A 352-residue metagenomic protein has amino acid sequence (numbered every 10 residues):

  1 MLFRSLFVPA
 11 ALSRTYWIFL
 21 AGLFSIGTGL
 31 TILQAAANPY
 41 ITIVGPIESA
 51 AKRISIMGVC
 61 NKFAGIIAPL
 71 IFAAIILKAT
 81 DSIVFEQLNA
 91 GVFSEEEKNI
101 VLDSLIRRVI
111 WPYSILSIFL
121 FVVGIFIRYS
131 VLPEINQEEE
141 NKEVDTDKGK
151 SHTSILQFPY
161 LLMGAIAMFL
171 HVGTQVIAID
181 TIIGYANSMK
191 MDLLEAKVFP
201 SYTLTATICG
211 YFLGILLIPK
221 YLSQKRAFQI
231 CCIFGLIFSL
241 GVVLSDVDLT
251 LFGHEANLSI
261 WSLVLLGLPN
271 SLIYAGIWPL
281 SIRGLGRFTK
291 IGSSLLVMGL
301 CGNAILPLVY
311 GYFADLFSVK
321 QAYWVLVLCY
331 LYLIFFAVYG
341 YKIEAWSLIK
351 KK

Functional and structural regions predicted by a protein language model:
M1-S13, I233-F252: C-terminal ends and interior cores of transmembrane alpha-helices in multi-pass membrane transporters/permeases
Y16-L33, G253-I273: Hydrophobic core of transmembrane alpha-helices in multi-pass small-molecule transporters, especially MFS/SLC-type
L30-T31, S49-I83, S293-L306: Glycine-rich segments within core transmembrane alpha-helices of 12-TM secondary carriers
I32-P46, S271-G286: Intracellular juxtamembrane helix-capping segments at the cytosolic ends of symmetry-related transmembrane helices
A68-L77, T153-S201: Extracytoplasmic gate region of multi-pass secondary transporters
F121-Y129, W324-K352: Multi-pass alpha-helical transporter architecture, strongest for 12-TM Major Facilitator/SLC carriers used
M189-A206, L258, K290-L295: Loop-to-transmembrane helix entry
G210-Q224, A314-D315: Helix-to-loop junctions at the C-terminal end of transmembrane segments in multipass secondary transporters
